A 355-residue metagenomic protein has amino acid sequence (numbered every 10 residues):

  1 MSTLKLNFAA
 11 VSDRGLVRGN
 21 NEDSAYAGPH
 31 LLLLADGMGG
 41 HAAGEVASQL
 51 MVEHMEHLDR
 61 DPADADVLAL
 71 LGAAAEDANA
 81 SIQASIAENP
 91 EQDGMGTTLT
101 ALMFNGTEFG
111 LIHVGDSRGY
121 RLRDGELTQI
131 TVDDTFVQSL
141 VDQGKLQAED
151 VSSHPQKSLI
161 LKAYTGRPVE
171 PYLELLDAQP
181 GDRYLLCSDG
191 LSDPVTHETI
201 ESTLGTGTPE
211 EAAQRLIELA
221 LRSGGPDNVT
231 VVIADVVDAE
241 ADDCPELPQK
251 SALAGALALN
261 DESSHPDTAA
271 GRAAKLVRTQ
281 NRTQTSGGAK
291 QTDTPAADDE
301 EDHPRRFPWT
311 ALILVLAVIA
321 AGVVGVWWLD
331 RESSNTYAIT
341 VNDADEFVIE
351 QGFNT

Functional and structural regions predicted by a protein language model:
M1-I313: PP2C/PPM-type serine/threonine phosphatase catalytic domain
M38, Y164, Y337-I339, T355: Long, contiguous hydrophobic alpha-helical segments, chiefly transmembrane helices and signal peptides
L173-E174, L219-A220, G325-W328, T336: Generic recognition of flexible, low-complexity loop/linker segments
F307-E332: Single-pass alpha-helical transmembrane signal-anchor segments
R331-D345: Ser/Thr/Pro/Gly-rich low-complexity linker/stalk segments immediately outside membranes or between
D343-T355: Short extracytoplasmic
